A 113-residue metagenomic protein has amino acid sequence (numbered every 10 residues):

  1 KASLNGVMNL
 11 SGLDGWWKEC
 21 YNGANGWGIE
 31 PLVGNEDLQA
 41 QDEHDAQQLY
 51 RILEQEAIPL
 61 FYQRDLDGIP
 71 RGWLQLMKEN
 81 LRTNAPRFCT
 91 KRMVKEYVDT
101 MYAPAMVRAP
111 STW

Functional and structural regions predicted by a protein language model:
K1-T112: Catalytic binding pocket for nucleotide-activated donors in carbohydrate/polymer assembly enzymes
